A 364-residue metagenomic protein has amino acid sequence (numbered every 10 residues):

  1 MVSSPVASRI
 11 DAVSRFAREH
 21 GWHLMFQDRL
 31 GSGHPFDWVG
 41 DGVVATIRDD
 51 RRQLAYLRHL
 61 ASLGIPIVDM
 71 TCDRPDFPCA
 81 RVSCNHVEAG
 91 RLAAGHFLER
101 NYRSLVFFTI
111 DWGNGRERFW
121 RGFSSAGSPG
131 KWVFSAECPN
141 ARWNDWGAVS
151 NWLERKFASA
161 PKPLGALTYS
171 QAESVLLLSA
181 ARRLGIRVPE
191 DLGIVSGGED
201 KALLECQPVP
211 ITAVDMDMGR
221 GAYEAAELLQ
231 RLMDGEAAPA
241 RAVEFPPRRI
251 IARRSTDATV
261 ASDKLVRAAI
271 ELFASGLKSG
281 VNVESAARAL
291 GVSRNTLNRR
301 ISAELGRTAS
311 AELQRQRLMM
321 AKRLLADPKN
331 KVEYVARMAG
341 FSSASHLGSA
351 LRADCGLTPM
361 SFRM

Functional and structural regions predicted by a protein language model:
M1-I47, R51-A289, N298, R315 (+5 more regions): Bacterial carbohydrate/catabolite-sensing allosteric modules
V283-L313, A336-S361: Basic/polar phosphate-binding segments, predominantly the helix-turn-helix DNA-binding elements of transcriptional
